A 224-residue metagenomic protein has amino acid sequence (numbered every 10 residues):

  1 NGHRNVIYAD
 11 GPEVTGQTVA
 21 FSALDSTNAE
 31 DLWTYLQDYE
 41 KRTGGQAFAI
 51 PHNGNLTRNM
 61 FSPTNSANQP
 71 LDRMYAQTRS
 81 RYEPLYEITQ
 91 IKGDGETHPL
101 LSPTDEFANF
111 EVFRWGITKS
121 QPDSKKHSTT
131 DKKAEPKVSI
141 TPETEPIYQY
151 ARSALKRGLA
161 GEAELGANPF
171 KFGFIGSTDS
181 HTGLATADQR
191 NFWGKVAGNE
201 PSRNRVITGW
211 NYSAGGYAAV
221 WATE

Functional and structural regions predicted by a protein language model:
N1-E224: Extended, charged catalytic domains and RNA/DNA-binding interfaces, predominantly in divalent-metal-using enzymes
